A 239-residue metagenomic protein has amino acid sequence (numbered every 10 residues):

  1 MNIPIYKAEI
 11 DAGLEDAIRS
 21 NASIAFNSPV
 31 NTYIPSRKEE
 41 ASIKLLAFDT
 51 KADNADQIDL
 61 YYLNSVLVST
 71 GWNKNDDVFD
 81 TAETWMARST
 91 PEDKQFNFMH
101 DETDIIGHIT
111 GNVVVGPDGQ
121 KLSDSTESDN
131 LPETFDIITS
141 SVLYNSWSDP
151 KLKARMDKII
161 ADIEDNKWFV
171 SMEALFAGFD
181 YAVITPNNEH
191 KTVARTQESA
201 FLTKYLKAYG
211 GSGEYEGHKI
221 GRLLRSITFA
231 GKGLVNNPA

Functional and structural regions predicted by a protein language model:
M1-A239: Signature of dsDNA virion morphogenesis modules
